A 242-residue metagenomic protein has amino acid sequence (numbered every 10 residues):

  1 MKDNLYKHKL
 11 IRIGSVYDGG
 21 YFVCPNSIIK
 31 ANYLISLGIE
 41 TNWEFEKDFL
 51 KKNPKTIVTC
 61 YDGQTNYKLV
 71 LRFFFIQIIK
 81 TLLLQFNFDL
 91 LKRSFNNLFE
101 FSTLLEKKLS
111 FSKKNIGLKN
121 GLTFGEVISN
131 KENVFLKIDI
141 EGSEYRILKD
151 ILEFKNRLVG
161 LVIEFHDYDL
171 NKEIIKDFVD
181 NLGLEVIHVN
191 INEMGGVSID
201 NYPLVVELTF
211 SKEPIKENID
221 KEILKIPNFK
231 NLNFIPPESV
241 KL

Functional and structural regions predicted by a protein language model:
M1: S-adenosyl-L-methionine
H8-L122: SAM cofactor-binding core of SAM-dependent methyltransferases, primarily the Rossmann-like beta-alpha-beta module
Y33-I35, F45-C60, L69-R72, F124-L242: Conserved acidic-Pro-Pro-aromatic motif
